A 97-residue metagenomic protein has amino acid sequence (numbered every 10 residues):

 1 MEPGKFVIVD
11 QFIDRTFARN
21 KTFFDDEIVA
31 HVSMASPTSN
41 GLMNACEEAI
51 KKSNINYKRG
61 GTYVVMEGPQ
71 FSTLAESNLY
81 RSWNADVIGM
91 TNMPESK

Functional and structural regions predicted by a protein language model:
M1-K97: Glycine-rich phosphate- or other oxyanion-binding loops that anchor nucleotides, phosphorylated ligands
